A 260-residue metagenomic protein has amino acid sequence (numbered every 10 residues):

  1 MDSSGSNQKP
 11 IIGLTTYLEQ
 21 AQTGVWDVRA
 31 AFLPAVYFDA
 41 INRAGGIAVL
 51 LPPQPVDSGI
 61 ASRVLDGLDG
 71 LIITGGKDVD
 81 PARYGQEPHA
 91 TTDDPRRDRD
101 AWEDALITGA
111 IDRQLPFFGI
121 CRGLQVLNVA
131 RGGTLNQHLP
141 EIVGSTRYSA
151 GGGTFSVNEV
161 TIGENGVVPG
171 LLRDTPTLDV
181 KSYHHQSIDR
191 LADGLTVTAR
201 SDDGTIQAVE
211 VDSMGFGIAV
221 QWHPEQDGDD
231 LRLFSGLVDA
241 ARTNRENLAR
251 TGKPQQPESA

Functional and structural regions predicted by a protein language model:
M1-F118, N128-V129, N136, P140-L172 (+5 more regions): N-terminal beta1-alpha1 cap of cysteine-dependent amidohydrolase-like domains
C121: Conserved G/P- and acidic residue-centered "switch" motifs that form tight phosphate/ATP-binding loops in soluble
L124-V126: Hydrophobic, aromatic-enriched interface-forming segments
I218-Q221: Active-site-proximal beta-strand elements of phosphoester/diester hydrolases
